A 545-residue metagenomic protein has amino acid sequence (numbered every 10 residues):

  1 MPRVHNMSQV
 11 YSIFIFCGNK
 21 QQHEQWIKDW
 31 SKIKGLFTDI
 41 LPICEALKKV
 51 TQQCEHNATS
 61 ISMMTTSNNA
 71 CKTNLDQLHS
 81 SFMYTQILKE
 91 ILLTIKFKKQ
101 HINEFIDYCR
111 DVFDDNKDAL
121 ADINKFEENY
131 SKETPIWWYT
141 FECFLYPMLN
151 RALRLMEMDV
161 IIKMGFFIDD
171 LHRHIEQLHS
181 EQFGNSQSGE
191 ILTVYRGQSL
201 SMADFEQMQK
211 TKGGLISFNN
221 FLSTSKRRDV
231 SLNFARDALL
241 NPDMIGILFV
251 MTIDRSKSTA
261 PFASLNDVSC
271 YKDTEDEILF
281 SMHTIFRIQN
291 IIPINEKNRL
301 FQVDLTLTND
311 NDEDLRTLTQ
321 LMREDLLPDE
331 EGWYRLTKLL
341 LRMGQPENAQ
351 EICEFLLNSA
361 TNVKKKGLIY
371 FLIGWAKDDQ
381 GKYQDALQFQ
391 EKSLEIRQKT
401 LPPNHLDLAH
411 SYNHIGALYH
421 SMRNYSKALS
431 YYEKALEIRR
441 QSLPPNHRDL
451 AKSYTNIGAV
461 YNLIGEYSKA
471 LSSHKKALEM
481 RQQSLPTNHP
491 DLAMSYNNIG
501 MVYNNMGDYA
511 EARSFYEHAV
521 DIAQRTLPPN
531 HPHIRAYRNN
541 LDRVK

Functional and structural regions predicted by a protein language model:
M1-T400, L406-Y425, L429, D449-K452 (+4 more regions): Mono-ADP-ribosyltransferase
S359, I396-K399, I438-Q441, M480-S484 (+3 more regions): Residue position in alpha-helical solenoids
V363-G367, L401-A409, L443-A451, L485-A493 (+1 more regions): Helix N-cap/loop-to-helix boundary motif
R513-V544: C-terminal interaction modules of eukaryotic adaptor/scaffold proteins
